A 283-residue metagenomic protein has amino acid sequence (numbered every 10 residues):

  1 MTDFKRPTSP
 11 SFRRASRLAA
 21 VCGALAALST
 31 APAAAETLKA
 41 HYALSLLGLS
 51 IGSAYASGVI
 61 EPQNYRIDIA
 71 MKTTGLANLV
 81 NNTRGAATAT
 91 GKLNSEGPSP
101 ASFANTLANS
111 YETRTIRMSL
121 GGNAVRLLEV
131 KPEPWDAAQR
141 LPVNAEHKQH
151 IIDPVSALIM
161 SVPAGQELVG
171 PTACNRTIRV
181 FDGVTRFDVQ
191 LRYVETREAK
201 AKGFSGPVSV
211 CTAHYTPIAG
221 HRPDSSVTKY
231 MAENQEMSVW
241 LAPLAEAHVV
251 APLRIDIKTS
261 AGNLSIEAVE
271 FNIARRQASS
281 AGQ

Functional and structural regions predicted by a protein language model:
T2-A20: Bacterial N-terminal signal peptides that target proteins for export
V21-L25: Hydrophobic helical h-region of N-terminal Sec-dependent signal peptides in bacterial secretory/periplasmic proteins
L28-P32: N-terminal signal peptide c-region/cleavage motif recognized by signal peptidases
E36-G122, Q166-Q283: Acidic, serine/threonine-rich low-complexity disordered tracts
Y111-V155: Internal, conserved structured core segments that host functional sites
L158-P163: Long, charge-rich C-terminal accessory regions
